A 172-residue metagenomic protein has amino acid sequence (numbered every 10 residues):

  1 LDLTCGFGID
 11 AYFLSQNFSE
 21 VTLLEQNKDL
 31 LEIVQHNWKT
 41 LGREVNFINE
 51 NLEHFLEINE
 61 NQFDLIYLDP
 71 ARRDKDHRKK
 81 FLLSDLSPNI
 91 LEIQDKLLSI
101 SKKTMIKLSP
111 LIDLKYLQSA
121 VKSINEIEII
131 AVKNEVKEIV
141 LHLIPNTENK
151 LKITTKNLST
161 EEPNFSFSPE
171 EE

Functional and structural regions predicted by a protein language model:
L1-G6: Conserved class I S-adenosyl-L-methionine
F7-S19: Conserved SAM-binding loop of SAM-dependent methyltransferases across substrates and taxa, primarily the Class I
S19, D64, K102: Receiver (REC) domain switch/active-site residues of two-component response regulators
S19, L41-N46, K122-S123: A short helix-to-beta-strand connector/capping loop
E20-E25: Conserved SAM-binding motif I beta-strand of class I
Q26-E60, L65: S-adenosyl-L-methionine
Y67, R72-E172: Class I S-adenosyl-L-methionine
